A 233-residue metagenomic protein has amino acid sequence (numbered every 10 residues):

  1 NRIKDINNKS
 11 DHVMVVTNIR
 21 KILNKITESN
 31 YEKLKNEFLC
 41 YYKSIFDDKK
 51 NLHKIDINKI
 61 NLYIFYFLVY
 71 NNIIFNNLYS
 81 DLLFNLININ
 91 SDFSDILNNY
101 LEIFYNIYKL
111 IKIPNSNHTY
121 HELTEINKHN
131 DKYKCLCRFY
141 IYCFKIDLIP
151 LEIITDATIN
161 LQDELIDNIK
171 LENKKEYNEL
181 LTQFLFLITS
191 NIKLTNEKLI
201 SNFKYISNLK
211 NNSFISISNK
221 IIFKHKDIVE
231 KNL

Functional and structural regions predicted by a protein language model:
N1-L233: Alpha-helical interaction scaffolds
